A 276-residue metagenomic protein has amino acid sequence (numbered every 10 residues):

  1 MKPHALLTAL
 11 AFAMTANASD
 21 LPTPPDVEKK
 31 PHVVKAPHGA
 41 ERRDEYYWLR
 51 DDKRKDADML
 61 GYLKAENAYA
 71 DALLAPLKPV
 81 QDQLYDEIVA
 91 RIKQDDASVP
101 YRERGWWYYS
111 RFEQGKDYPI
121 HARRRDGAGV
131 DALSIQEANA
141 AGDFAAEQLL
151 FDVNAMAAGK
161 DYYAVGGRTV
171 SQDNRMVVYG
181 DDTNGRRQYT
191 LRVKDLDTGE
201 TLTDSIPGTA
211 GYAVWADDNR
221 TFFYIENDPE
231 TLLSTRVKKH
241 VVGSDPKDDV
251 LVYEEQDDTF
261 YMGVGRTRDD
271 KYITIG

Functional and structural regions predicted by a protein language model:
M1-H4: Positively charged n-region of N-terminal signal peptides that target proteins for export
L6-A9, M14, A18-G276: Beta-propeller folds
